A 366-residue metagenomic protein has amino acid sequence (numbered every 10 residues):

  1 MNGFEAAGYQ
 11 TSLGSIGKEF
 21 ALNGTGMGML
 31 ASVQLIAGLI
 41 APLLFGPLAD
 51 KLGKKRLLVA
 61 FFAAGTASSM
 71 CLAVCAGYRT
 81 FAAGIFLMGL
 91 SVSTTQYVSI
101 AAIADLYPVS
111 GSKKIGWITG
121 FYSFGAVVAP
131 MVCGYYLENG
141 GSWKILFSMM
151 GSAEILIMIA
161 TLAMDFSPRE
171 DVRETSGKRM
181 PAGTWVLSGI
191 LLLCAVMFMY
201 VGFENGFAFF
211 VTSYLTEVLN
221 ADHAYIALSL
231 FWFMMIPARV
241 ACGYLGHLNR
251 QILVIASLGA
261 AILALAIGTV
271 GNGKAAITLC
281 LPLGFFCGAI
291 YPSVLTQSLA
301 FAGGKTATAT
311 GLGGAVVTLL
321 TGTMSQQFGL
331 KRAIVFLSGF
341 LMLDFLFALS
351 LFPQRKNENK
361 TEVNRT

Functional and structural regions predicted by a protein language model:
Y9-Q10, S188-P237: Extracytoplasmic gate region of multi-pass secondary transporters
A21, G53, V74-R79, P108 (+1 more regions): Helix-breaking motifs and short loop linkers at transmembrane-helix boundaries and internal kinks in secondary membrane
I40-A76: Conserved MFS/SLC helix-loop-helix module at the cytosolic interface between two early adjacent transmembrane helices
A41-G53, A238-R250, S325: Helix-to-loop junctions at the C-terminal end of transmembrane segments in multipass secondary transporters
G84-G120: Cytoplasmic helix-loop-helix junction between adjacent transmembrane helices in 12-TM secondary transporters
S110, W117-F166: Helix-loop-helix hairpin linking two adjacent transmembrane segments in secondary transporters
R250-V294: C-terminal transmembrane helical hairpin of 12-TM major facilitator-type secondary transporters
F301-L330, I334-L337: A late C-terminal transmembrane helix in Major Facilitator Superfamily
